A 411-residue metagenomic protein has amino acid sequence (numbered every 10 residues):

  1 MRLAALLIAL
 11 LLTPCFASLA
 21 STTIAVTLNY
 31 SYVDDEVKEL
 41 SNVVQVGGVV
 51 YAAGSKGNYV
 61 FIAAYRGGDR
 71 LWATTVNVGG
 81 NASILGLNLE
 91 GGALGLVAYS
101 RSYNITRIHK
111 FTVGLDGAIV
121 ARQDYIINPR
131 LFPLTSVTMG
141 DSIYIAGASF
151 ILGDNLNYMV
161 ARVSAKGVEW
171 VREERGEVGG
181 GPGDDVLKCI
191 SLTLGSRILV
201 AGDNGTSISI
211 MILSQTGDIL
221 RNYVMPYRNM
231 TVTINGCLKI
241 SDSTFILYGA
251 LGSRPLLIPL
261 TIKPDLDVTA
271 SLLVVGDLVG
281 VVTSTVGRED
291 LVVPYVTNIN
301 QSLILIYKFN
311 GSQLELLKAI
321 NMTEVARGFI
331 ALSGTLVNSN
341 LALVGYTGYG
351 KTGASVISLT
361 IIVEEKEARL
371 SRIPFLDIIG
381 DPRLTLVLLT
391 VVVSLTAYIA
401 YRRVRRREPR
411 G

Functional and structural regions predicted by a protein language model:
M1-T22, I373-G411: Secretory targeting signatures
S18-L376: A sequence-level/structural motif corresponding to short, flexible coil/turn segments enriched in small polar residues
